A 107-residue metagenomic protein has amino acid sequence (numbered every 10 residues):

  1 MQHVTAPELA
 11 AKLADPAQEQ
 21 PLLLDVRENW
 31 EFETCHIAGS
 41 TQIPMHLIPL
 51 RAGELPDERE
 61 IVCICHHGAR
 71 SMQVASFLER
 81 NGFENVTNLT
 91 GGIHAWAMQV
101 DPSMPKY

Functional and structural regions predicted by a protein language model:
M1-P21, N29-E60, A69-Y107: Rhodanese-like catalytic fold shared by cysteine-dependent sulfurtransferases and DSP/PTP-type phosphatases
D25: Phosphate-rich cofactor/ligand-interacting catalytic cores and adjacent structured alpha/beta frameworks
I64: Short, surface-exposed ligand- or partner-binding patches at beta-edge/loop junctions that are enriched in aromatics
